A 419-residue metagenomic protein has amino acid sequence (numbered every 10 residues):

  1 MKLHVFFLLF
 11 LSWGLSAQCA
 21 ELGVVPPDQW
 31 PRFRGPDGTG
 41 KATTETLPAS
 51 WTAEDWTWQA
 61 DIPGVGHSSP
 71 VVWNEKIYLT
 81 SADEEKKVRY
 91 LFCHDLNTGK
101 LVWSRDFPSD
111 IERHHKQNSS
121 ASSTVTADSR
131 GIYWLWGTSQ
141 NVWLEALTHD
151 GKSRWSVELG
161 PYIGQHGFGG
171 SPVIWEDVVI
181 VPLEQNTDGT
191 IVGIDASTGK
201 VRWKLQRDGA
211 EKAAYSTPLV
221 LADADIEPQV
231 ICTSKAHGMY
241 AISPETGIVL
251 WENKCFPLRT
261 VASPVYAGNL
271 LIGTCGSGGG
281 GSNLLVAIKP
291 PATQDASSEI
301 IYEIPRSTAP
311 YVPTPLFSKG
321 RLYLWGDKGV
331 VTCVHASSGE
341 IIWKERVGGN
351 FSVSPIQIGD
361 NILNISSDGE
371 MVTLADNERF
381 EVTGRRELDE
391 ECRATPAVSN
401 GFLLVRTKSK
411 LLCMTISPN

Functional and structural regions predicted by a protein language model:
H4-S16: Bacterial N-terminal signal peptides
Q18-N419: Noncatalytic, solvent-exposed loop/strand surfaces of beta-propeller-type extracellular/periplasmic domains
